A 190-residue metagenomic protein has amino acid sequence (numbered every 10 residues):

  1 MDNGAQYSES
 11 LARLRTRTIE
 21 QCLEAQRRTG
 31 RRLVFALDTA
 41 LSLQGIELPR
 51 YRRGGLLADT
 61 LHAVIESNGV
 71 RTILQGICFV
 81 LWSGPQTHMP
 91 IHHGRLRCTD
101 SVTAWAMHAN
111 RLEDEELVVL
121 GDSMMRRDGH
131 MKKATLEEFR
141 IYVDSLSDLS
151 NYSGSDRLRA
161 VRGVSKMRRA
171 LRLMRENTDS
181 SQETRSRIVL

Functional and structural regions predicted by a protein language model:
M1-G163, T184: Short gly/ser-rich loop at a beta-strand->alpha-helix junction or flexible surface loop bordering the NTP-binding
V118, S165-L190: Nucleic-acid endo/exonuclease domains
